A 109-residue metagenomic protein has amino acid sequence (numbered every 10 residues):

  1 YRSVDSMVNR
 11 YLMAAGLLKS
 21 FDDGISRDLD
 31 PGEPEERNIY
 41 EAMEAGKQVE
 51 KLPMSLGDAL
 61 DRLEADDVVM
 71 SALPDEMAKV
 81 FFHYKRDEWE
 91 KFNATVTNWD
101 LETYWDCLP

Functional and structural regions predicted by a protein language model:
Y1-P109: Catalytic-core signal marking the mid-to-C-terminal active-site face
